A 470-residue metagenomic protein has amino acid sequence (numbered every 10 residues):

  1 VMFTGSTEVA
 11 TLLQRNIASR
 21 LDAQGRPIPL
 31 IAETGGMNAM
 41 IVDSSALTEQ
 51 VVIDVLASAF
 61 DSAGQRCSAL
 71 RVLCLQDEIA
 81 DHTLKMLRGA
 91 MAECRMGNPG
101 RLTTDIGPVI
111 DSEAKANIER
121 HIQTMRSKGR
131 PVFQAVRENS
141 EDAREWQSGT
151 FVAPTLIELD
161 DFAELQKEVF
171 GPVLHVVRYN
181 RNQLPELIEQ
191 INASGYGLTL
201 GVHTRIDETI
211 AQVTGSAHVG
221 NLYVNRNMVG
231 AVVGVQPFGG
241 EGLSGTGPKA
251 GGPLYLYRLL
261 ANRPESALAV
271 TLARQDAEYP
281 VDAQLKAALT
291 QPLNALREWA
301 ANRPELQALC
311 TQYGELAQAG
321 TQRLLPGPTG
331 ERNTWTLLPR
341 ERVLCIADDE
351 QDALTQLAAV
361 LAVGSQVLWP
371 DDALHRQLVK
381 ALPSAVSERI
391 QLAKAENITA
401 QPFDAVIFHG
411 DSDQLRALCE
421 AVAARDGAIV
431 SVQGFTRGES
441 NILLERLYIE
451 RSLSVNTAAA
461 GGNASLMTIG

Functional and structural regions predicted by a protein language model:
T7-D160, N182-P185, V224, G252-Q318 (+6 more regions): ALDH superfamily catalytic-core signature
M37-I41, T104-G107, L174-V176, G239-T246: Short beta-alpha connecting loops at secondary-structure transitions that line or flank enzyme active sites
G149-A153, K167-L174, A193-L198: Conserved glycine-rich beta-strand-loop-beta hairpin in the small C-terminal domain of fold type I
T199-H203, L222-Y223, V367-P370, Q391-A393: Short hydrophobic alpha-helical runs that function as membrane-insertion/retention elements
V232-V233, P237-L254: Conserved phosphate/anionic-ligand binding catalytic regions in large, soluble enzymes, centered on
T336-R342: A short, charged/proline- and glycine-enriched loop that marks the coil->beta-strand transition at the N-terminal
L361-A362: Short hydrophobic alpha-helices that are characteristic scaffold elements of the AMP-binding
